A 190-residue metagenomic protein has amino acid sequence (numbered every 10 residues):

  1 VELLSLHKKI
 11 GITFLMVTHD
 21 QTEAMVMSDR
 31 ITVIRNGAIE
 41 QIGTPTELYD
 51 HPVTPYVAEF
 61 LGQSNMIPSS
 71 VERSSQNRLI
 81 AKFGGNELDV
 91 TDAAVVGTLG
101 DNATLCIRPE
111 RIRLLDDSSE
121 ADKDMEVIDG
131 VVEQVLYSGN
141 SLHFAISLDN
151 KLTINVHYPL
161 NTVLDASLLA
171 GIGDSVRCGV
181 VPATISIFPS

Functional and structural regions predicted by a protein language model:
V1, S5-K8, S70, V131 (+1 more regions): Replace "anionic and nucleotidyl ligands
V1-E59: ABC ATPase nucleotide-binding domains
I12-L15, M66, S141: Secondary-structure boundary/capping residues
N36, I42, L61, P68 (+2 more regions): Short glycine-rich loop/turn motifs that provide flexible caps or phosphate-binding loops at active sites
T44-R78, R111: ABC transporter nucleotide-binding domain
S64, S74-S190: Non-catalytic connector elements of ABC transporters
